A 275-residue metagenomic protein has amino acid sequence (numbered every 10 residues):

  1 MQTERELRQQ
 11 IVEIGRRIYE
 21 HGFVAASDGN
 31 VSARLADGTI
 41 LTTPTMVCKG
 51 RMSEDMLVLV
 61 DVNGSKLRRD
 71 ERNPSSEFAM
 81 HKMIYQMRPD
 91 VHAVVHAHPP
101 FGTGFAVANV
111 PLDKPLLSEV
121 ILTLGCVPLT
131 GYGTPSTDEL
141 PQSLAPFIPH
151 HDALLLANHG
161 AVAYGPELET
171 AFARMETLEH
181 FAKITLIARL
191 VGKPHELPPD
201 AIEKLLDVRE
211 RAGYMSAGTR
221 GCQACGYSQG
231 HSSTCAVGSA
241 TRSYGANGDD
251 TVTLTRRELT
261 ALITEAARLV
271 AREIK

Functional and structural regions predicted by a protein language model:
M1-K275: Glycine-rich flexible loops
